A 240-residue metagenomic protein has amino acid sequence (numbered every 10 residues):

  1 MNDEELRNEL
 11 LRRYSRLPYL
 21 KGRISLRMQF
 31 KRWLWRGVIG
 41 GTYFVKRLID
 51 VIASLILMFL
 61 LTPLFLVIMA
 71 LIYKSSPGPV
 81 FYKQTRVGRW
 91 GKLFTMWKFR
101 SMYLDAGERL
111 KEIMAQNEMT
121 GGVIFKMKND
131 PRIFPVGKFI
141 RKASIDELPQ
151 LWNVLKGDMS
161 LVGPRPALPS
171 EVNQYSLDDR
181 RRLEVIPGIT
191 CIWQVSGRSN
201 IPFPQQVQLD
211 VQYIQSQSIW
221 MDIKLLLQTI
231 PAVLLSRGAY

Functional and structural regions predicted by a protein language model:
M1-F59, Y240: N-terminal hydrophobic signal-anchor/signal peptide
N2-L17, R36, K128, D178-Y240: C-terminal terminal-structure detector
P18, G22, F81-P131, T190-Q208: Short, glycine-rich, amphipathic interfacial segments at transmembrane boundaries or analogous
Q29-I39, A115-T120, D130-I133: Short glycine/proline-rich turn/loop motifs
G37-E108, I219, L225-Y240: A hydrophobic, helix-centered structural microdomain
I52, I133-V136, Q208: Residue-level signal for cytosolic alpha-helical hairpin/rod architecture
K83, P135, Q150-L151, C191-Q194 (+1 more regions): Residue-level recognition of specific faces of alpha-helices
V123-I186, L225-V233: A short, structured surface patch at a secondary-structure boundary
